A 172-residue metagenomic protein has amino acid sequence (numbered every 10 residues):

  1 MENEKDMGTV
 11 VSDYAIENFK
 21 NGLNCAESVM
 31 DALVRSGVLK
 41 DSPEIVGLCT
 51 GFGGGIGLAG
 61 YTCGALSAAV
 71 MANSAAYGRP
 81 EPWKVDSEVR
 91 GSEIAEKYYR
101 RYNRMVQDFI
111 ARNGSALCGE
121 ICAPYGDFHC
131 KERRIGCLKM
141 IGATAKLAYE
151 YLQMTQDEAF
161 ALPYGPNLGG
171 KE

Functional and structural regions predicted by a protein language model:
M1-N21: Polybasic, low-complexity association/targeting segments
E2-D6, A32-G51, S115-I121: Acidic-glycine-rich active-site phosphate/pyrophosphate-binding loop
N3, E93-E172: C-terminal binding/interaction regions
D13-K20, F52-Y61, F128-R133: A short glycine/serine-rich beta->alpha loop
S36-G47, A75-Y98: Phosphate-handling active-site elements
I45, G60-A65: Active-site nucleophile and cofactor-binding loops and adjacent substrate-binding regions of central metabolic enzymes
A68-A76: DPxDG-like acidic metal-binding loop motif
